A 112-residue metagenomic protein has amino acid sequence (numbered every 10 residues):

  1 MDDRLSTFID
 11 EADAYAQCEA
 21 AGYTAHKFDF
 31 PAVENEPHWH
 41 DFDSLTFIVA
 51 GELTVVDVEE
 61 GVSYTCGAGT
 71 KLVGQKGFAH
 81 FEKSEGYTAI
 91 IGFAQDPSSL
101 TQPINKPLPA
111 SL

Functional and structural regions predicted by a protein language model:
M1-D2, P103-L112: Eukaryotic N-terminal low-complexity, Ser/Thr- and Lys/Arg-rich leader segments that predominantly function as
M1-L5, I9, D13, V62: Cytosolic regulatory regions built on CNB/CRP/Popeye-like sensor folds
E11, Y23-D41: Conserved short histidine dyad/triad with adjacent acidic residue
Q17, N35-H40, V56-V58, Y64 (+1 more regions): Short histidine-centered beta-strand/loop micro-motifs that create catalytic or ligand/metal-coordination sites
V33, A50-T54, P97-S98: Short, charged/polar surface micro-motifs in flexible loops or helix N-caps
W39-V55: Short, conserved beta-strand element in jelly-roll/cupin
V58-G77: Short acidic-glycine-tyrosine-enriched beta hairpin
K76-P103: Ligand-binding loop in jelly-roll beta-barrel domains
